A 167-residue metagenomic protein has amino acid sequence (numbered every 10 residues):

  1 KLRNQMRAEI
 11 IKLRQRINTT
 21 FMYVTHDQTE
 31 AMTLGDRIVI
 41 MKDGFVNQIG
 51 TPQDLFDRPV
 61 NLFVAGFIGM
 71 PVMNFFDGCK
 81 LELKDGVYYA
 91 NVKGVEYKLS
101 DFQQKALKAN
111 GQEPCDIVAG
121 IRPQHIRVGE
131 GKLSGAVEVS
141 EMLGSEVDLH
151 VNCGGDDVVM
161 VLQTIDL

Functional and structural regions predicted by a protein language model:
K1-F63: ABC ATPase nucleotide-binding domains
N4, T19, M70, F75-D77 (+2 more regions): Generic structural "secondary-structure junction" signal
R37-I40, L55, M70, S140-G144: Beta-strand-rich soluble domains of envelope-associated proteins, predominantly from Gram-negative bacteria
K42, Q48, F67, F76 (+2 more regions): Short glycine/serine/threonine-biased micro-segments
T51, F63, D77-C79, S134-E138: Residues located in well-ordered beta-strands
R58-Y89: C-terminal boundary and immediately downstream tail of ABC-type ATPase nucleotide-binding domains
M73, L83-L167: Non-catalytic connector elements of ABC transporters
